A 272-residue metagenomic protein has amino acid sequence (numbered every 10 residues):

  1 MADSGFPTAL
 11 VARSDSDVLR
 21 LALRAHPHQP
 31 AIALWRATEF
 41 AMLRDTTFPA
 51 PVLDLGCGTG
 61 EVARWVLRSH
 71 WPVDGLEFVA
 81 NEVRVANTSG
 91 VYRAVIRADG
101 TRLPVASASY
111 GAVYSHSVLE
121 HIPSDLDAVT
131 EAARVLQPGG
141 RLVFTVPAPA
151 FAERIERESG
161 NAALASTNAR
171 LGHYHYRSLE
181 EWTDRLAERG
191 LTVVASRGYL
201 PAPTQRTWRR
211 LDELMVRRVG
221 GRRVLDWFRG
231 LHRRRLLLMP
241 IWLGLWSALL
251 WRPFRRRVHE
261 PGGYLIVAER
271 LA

Functional and structural regions predicted by a protein language model:
M1-A106, A112-H116, V129, R257-L265: Conserved N-terminal segment of class I S-adenosyl-L-methionine
V73, L142-V143: A short hydrophobic/small-residue beta-strand
H116-L119, T145: Residues lining the SAM
L126-P138: A short glycine-rich, Lys/Arg-flanked "PGG" loop and its adjoining helix->strand segment in the class I
V143-A165: Conserved class I S-adenosyl-L-methionine
R157-N161, G198-A272: A C-terminal cap/extension of S-adenosyl-L-methionine-dependent methyltransferases that defines the acceptor-substrate
L164-E181: Acceptor-substrate binding/catalytic loop of class I
W182-G198: A SAM-dependent methyltransferase catalytic signature shared across enzymes that methylate proteins
